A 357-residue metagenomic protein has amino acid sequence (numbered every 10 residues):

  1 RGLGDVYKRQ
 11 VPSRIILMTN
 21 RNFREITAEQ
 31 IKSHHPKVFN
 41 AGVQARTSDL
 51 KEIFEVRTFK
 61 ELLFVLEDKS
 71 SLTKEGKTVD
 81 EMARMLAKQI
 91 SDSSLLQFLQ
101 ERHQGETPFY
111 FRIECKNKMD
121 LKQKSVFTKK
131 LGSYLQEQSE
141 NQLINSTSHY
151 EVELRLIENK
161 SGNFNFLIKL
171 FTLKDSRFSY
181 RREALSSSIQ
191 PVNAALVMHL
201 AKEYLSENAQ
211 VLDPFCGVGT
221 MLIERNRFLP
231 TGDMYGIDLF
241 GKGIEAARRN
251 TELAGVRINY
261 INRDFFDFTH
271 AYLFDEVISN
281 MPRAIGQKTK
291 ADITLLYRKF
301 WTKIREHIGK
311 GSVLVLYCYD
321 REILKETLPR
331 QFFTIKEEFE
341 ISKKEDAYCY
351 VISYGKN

Functional and structural regions predicted by a protein language model:
R1, D5-F39, A45-E52, L121-K122 (+2 more regions): Class I S-adenosyl-L-methionine-dependent methyltransferase catalytic core
R1, K8-T147: Non-catalytic nucleic-acid substrate-recognition regions in nucleic-acid-modifying enzymes
Q142-L143, V152-L156: A short amphipathic beta-strand at an alpha->beta junction
